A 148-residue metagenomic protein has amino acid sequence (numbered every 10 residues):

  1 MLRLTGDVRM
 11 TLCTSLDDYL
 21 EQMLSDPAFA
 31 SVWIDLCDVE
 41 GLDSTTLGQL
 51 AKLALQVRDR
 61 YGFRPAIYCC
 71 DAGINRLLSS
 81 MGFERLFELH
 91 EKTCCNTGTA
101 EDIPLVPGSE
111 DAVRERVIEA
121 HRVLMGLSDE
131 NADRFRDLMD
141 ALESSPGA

Functional and structural regions predicted by a protein language model:
M1-D38, L55-A148: STAS-like cytosolic regulatory interaction modules
G41: Residues immediately C-terminal
S44-Q49: Phosphopantetheine-attachment site and its flanking helix in carrier
L50-A54: Histidine-anchored nucleotide/phosphate-binding helix
